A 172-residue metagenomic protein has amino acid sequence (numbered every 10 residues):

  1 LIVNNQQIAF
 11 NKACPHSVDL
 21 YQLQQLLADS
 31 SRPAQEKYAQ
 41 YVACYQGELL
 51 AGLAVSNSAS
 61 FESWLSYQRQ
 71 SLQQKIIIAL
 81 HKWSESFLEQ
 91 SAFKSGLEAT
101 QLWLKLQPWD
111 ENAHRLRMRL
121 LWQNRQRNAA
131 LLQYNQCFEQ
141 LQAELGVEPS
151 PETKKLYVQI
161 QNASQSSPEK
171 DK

Functional and structural regions predicted by a protein language model:
L1-D171: Intrinsically disordered, charged and Pro/Gly-enriched terminal/linker segments that flank large helical-solenoid
